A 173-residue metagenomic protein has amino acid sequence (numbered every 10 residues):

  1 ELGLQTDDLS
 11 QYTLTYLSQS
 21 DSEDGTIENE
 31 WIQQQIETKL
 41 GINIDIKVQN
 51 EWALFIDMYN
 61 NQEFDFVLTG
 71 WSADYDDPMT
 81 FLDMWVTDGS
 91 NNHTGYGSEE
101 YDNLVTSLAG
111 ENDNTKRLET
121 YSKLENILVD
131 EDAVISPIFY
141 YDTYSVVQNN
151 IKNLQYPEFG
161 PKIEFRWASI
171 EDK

Functional and structural regions predicted by a protein language model:
E1-L2, L40, Q62: Residues at alpha-helix termini
E1-T15: Immediate post-signal peptide segment of exported/extracytoplasmic ligand-binding proteins
G3-L4, E37, V129: A general structural signal for alpha-helical elements within enzymatic catalytic domains
L9-T13, G41, D65, A133-I135: Active-site lining segments that contact anionic ligands and/or coordinate catalytic metals
Q11-D21, I44-K47: Short, well-ordered beta-strand elements
S20, D24-Q34, D57-K173: Detector for C-terminal structural segments
W31-I46: Short alpha-helix C-terminal cap/hinge motif
I46-D57: Short helix-initiation/N-cap motifs at beta->coil->alpha
